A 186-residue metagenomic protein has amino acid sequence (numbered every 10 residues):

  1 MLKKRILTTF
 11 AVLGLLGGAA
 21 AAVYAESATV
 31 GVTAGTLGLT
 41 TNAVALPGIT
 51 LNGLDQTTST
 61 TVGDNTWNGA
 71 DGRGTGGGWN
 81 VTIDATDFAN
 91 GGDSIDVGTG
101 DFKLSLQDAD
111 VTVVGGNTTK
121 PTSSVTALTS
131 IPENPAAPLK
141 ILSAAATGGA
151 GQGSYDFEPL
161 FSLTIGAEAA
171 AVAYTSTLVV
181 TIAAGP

Functional and structural regions predicted by a protein language model:
M1-E26: Sec-dependent, cleavable N-terminal signal peptides
I6, T129-I131, A184-P186: Glycine-rich loops and low-complexity Gly/Arg-rich segments that provide flexible linkers or classic glycine-based
V23-P121, A137-P186: N-terminal small/polar-rich segments of proteins
S124-T126: Post-transit mature regions of eukaryotic precursor proteins
L128-K140: Extended, solvent-exposed segments with strong compositional bias
